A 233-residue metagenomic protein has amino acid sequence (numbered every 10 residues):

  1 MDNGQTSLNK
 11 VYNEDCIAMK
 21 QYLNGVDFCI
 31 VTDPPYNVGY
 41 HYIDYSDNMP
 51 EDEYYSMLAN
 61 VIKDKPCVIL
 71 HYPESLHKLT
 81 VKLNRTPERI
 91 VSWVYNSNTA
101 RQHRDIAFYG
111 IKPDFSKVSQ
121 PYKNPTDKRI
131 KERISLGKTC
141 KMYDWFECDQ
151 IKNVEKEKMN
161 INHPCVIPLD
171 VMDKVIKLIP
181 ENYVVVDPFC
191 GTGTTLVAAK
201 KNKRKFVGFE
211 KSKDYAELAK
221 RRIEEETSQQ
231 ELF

Functional and structural regions predicted by a protein language model:
M1-E217: Core catalytic lobe of class I
M1-T6, K220-F233: Short, conserved SAM-binding/catalytic segment of Class I S-adenosyl-L-methionine-dependent methyltransferases
